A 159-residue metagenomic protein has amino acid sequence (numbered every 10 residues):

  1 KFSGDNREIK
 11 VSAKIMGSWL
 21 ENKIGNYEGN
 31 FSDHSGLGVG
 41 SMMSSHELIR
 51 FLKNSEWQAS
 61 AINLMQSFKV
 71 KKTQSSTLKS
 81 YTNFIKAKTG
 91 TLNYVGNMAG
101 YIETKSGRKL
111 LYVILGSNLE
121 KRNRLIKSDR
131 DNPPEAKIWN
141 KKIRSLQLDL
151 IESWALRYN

Functional and structural regions predicted by a protein language model:
K1, H34, S67, T89-G90 (+1 more regions): Active-site-proximal beta-strand/loop segments in catalytic clefts of secreted hydrolases
K1-I62: A small/polar active-site loop signature that marks catalytic segments
G17, I49-K53, K86-T89, G100 (+3 more regions): Generic hydrophobic alpha-helical scaffold/packing signal
G38-V39, K72-Q74, L119-R122: Flexible loop/turn segments at secondary-structure boundaries
A61-S75: Active/binding-pocket-proximal capping segment
T77-S106, V113-G116: Short, Gly/Ser/Thr-enriched beta-strand-loop segments that form substrate-interacting elements of hydrolase/peptidase
R108-P134: Short, well-ordered beta-strand elements
P134-N159: Short, gly/Ser/Thr-rich active-site loops of penicillin-recognizing serine hydrolases
